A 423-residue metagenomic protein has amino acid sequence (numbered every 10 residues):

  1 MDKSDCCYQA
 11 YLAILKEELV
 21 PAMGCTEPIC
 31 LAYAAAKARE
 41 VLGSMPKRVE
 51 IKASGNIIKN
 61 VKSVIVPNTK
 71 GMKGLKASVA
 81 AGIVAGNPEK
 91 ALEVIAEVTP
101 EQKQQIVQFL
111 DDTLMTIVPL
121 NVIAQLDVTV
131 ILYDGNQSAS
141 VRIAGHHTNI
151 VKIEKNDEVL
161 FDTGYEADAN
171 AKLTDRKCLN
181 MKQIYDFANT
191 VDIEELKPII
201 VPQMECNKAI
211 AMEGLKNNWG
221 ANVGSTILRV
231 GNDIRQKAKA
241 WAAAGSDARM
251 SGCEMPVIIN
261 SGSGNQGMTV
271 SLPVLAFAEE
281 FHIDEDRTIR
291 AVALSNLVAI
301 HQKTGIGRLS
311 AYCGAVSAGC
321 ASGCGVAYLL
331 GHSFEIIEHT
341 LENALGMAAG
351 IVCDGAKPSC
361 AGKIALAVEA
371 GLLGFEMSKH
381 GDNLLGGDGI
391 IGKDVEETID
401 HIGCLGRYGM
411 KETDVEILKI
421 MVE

Functional and structural regions predicted by a protein language model:
M1-L12, M45-I58, D233-G252, D284-Q302 (+1 more regions): Acidic-glycine-rich active-site phosphate/pyrophosphate-binding loop
D2, L110-G252, L418-E423: Signature of multi-pass transmembrane helix bundles
D2-K3, Y8, A22-T26, A53-N60 (+6 more regions): A structural signal for small-residue-enriched, beta-sheet-centric alpha/beta enzyme cores and oligomeric scaffold folds
D5-V41, P46: N-terminal signal-anchor module of multipass membrane proteins
P21-K37, M255-L272, C313-S317: Conserved phosphate/anionic-ligand binding catalytic regions in large, soluble enzymes, centered on
I29-V128, L132: Early transmembrane hairpin of solute transport permeases
A38-V41, P67, F277-R290, I300-L366 (+1 more regions): Hydrophobic alpha-helical bundle architecture
M45-V49, K90-I95, I117-V118, E194-I200 (+7 more regions): Flexible, glycine/charged-enriched surface loops at secondary-structure junctions
